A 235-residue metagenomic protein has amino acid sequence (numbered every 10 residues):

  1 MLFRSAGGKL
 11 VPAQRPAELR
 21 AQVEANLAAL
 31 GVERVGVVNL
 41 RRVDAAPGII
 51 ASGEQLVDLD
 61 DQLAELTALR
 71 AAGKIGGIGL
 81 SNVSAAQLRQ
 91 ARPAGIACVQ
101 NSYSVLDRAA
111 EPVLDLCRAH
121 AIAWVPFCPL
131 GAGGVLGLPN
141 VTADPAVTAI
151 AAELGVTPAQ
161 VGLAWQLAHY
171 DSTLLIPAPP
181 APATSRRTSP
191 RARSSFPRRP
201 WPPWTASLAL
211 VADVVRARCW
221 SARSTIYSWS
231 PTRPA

Functional and structural regions predicted by a protein language model:
M1-L2: Short, small-residue-biased leader/transition segments that mark boundaries at the very start of proteins
S5-A17, I49-Q55: Active-site mouth loops of central-metabolism enzymes
Q14-L30, N82-R89: Short, acidic/polar
L27-A51: Active-site groove signature of glycoside hydrolases
V43-A209, I226-S228, T232: Beta/alpha (TIM)-barrel catalytic core signal, keyed to glycine-rich beta->alpha loops juxtaposed to Asp/Glu that bind
A206-A217, A235: Short amphipathic, helix-prone segments within low-complexity/disordered or flexible regions
A217-A235: N-terminal amphipathic/basic-hydrophobic helices that include classical n-h-c signal peptides and signal-anchor
